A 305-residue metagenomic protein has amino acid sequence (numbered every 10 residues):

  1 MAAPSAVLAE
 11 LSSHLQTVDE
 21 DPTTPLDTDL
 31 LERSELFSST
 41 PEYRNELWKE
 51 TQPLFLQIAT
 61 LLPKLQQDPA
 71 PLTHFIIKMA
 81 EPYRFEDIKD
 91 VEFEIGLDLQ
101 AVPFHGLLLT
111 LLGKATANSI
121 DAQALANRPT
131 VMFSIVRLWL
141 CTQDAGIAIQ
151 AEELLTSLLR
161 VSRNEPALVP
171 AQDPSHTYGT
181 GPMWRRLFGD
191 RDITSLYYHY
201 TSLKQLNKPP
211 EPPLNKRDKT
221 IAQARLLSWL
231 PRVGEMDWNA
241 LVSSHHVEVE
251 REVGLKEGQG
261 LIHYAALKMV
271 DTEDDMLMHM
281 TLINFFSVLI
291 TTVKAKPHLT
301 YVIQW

Functional and structural regions predicted by a protein language model:
M1-S34: N-terminal alpha-helical scaffolding segments that mark the starts of alpha-solenoid/helical-repeat architectures
A2-L15, E42-L62, Y83-F104, R128-A145 (+5 more regions): Amphipathic alpha-helical segments within extended alpha-helical solenoids and repeat-rich scaffolds in large
T23-D27, P69, T73, H105 (+6 more regions): Residue-level detector of extended alpha-helical repeat arrays and alpha-solenoid scaffolds
F37, F75-Y83, L108-S119, I135 (+3 more regions): Hydrophobic residues within the alpha-helices of tandem HEAT/HEAT-like
P53-L65, P69-M79: General structural concept
A70-E92, G96-N127, A151: Long, hydrophobic/aromatic-enriched structural stretches that serve as scaffold segments
A122-Q123, G146-I147, E165-V169, L241: Short, flexible/disordered secondary-structure transition segments
L206, P212-W305: Structured C-terminal portions of repeat-based eukaryotic scaffold domains
